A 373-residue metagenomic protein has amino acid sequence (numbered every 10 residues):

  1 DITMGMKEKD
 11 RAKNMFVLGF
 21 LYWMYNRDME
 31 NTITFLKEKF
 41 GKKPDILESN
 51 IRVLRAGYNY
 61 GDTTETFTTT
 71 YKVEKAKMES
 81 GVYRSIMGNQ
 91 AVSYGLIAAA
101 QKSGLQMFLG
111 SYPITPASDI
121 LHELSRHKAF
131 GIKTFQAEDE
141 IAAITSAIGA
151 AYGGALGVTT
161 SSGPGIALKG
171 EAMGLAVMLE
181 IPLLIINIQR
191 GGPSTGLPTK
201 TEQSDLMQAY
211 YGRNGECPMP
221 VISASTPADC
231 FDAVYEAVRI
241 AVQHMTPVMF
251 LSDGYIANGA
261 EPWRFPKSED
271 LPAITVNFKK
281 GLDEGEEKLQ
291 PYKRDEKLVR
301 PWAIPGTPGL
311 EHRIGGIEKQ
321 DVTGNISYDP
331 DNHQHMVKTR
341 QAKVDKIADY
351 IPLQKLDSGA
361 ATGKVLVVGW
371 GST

Functional and structural regions predicted by a protein language model:
D1-E38: Short alpha-helices
A12-V17, G88-V92, A142-S146, D205 (+3 more regions): Catalytic-loop motifs flanking and including active-site residues across diverse enzymes
N14, W23-Y25, P113-A117, I141-A142 (+4 more regions): Gly/Ser/Thr-rich loops at beta-strand to alpha-helix junctions that form or flank small-molecule/cofactor-binding
W23, Y60, I240: Short alpha-helical functional segments enriched in proximate histidine and acidic residues
M29, L121, G170, F231-V234: Conserved strand-to-helix beginnings and helix N-cap segments that scaffold or border functional pockets
T34-G212, C217-M219, S223-A224: Thiamine diphosphate
I86-G95, S103, A233, V238-T373: Flexible, low-complexity linker and terminal segments
E216-R239: Active-site/ligand-binding-proximal alpha/beta "capping" segment
